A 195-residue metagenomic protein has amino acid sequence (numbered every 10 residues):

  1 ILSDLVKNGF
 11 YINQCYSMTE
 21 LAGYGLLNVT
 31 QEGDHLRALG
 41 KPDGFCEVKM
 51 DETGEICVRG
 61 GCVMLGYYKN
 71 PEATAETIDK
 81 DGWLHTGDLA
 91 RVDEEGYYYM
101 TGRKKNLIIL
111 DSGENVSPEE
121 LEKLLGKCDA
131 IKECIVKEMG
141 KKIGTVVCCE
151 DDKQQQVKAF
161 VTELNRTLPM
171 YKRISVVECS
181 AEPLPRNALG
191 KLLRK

Functional and structural regions predicted by a protein language model:
I1-D34: Gly/Ser/Thr-rich phosphate-binding loop
M18-L21, T86, L110-D111, N187-L189: Ser/Thr-glycine-rich phosphate-binding loops at phosphate-binding pockets of nucleotides, nucleotide cofactors
P42, C46-D51, E55-L110, N115 (+1 more regions): Conserved ATP-binding/catalytic segment of the ANL
A73, A130-E133, R173: Glycine-centered tight turns that cap/initiate beta-strands
L89, K127-D151: C-terminal boundary motif of the adenylate-forming
I108, I135-K137, T162-K195: Conserved C-terminal "lid"/linker of ANL adenylate-forming enzymes
L124-G126, N165: Hydrophobic C-terminal alpha-helix "anchor/cap" residues
D152-A159: Short, conserved charged micro-motifs
